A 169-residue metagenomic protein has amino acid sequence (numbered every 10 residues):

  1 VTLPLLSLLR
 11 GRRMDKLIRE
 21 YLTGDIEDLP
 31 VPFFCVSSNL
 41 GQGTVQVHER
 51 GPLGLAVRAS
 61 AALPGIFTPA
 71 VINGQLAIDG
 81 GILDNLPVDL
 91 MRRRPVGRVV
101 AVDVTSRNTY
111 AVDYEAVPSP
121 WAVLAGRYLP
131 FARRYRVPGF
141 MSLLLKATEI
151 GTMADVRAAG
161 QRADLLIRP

Functional and structural regions predicted by a protein language model:
V1-Y21, S38-L53, V71, Q75 (+1 more regions): Non-catalytic peripheral regions of patatin-like phospholipases
L3, Y21-P32: A short alpha-helix-loop-beta-strand transition element characteristic of N-terminal alpha/beta dinucleotide-binding
D28, G65-G74: A short acidic-Thr-Gly-centered motif at the start of a beta-strand
P30-F33, G65, L86: Short beta-strand-initiation
F33-S38, T68: Short beta-strand scaffold segments in enzyme catalytic cores
A56: Active-site capping/gating segments
A59-S60: Short helix- or helix-capping micro-motifs that position conserved polar/aromatic residues at function-defining sites
